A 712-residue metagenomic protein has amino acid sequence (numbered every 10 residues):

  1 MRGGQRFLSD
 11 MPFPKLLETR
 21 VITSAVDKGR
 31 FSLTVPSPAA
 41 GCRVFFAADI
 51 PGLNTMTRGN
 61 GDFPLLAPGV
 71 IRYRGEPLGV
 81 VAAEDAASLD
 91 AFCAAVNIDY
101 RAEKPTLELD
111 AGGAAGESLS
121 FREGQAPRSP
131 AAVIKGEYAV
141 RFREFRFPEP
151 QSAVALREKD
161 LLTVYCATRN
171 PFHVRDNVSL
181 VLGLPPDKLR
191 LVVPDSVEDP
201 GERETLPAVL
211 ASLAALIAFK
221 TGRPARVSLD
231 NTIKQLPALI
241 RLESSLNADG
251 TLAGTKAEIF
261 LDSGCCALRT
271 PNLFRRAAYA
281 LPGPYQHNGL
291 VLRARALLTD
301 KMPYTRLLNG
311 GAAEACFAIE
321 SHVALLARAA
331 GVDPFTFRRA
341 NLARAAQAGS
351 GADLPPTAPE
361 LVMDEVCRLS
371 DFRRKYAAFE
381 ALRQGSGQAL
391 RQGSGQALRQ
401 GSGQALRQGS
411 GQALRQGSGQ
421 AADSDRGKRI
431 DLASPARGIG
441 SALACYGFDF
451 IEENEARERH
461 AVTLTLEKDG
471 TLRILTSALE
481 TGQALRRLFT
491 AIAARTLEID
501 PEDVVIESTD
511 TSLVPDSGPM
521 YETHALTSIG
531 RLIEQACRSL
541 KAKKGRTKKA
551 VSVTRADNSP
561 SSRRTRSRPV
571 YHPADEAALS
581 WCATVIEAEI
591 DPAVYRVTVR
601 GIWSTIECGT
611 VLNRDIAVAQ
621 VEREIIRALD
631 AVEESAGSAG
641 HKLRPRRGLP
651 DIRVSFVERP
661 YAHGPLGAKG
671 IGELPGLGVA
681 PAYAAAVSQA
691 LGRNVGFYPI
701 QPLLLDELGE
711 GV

Functional and structural regions predicted by a protein language model:
M1-G113, L210: Flexible, low-hydrophobicity surface segments
R2, F121-A153, K159-D160, Q235-H322 (+3 more regions): Glycine-rich loop/linker segments at domain edges
Q5, P127-L182, G440-T471, T476 (+1 more regions): Conserved beta-alpha junction segments in alpha/beta enzyme cores
A48-D49, G183-R190, A218-P224, F274-G385 (+3 more regions): C-terminal catalytic domains of large/alpha subunits in multi-subunit enzymes
P68, E149-V154, L239-R241, G438 (+2 more regions): Short glycine-rich loop/turn motifs
E84-D85, T221-G264, G530-A556, A574: Phosphate/diphosphate-binding loops
R190, D195, D199-G222, R226-T232 (+2 more regions): Thiamine diphosphate
G387, R391, G395, S402-G403 (+2 more regions): Short Gly/Ser/Thr- and charged-rich N-terminal loops/segments that act as flexible capping/hinge elements
